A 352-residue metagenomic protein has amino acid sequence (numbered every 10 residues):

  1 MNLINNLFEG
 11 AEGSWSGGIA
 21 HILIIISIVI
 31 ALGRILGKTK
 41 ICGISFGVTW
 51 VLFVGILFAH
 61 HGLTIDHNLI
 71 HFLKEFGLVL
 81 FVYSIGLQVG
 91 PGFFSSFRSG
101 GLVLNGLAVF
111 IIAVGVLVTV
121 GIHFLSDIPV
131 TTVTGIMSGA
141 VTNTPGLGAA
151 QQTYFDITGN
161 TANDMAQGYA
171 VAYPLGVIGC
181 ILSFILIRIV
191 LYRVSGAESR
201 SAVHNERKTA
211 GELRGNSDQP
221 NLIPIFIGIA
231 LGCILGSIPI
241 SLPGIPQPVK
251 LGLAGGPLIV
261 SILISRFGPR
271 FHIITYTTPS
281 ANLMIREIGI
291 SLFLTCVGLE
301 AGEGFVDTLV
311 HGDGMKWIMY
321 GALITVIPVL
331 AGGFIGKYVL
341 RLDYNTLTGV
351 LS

Functional and structural regions predicted by a protein language model:
N2, N6, G115-V130, G168-G211 (+1 more regions): Juxtamembrane and boundary regions of transmembrane helices in multi-pass small-molecule transporters and channels
N2-F72, L80, L222-A281: Structural signature of multi-pass alpha-helical membrane transport proteins
S14, I22-S27, F76-G77, G100-V109 (+3 more regions): Structural signal for the N-terminal portions of transmembrane helices and their immediately preceding loop/interface
V29-C42, L87-R98, I122-H123, L263-P279 (+2 more regions): C-terminal ends of transmembrane helices
C42-F46, L69-L73, S96-F110, V133-G139 (+6 more regions): Membrane-interface segments at loop-to-transmembrane junctions
T64-N68, G92-F93, L125-D127, P145-Q167 (+2 more regions): Transmembrane helix-loop junctions at the membrane interface of multipass transporters and ion channels
F93-T119, Y173, L283-M284, G289 (+1 more regions): Entry/N-cap segments of selected transmembrane alpha helices and their immediately preceding amphipathic helices
S126-P174, I335, V339-S352: Alpha-helical membrane segments and immediately flanking helix-loop junctions that form or couple to the substrate/ion
